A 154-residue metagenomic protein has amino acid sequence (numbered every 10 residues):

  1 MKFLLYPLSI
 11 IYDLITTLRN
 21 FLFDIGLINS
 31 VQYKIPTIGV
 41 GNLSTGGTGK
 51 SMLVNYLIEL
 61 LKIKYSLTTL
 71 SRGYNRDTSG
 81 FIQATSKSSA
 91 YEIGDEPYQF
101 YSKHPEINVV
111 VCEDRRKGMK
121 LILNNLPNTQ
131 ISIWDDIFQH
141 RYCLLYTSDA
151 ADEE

Functional and structural regions predicted by a protein language model:
M1-K34: A transmembrane-helix-recognition feature enriched in membrane-embedded lipid enzymes and envelope glyco-/phospholipid
L4, L8, T45, K62-L144: ATP-dependent carboxylate-amine ligase catalytic core
I11, S51, F100: A residue-level signal for conserved active-site and pocket-lining positions in enzyme catalytic cores
I25-N75, G80-F81: Walker A (P-loop) phosphate-binding motif
T37-G39, I131-I133, S148: Structural motif
S51, F138-Q139, D152: Short, glycine/acidic-enriched loop or turn micro-motifs at the edges of active sites
Y146-E154: Single conserved hydrophobic/aromatic residue that forms the stacking wall/gate of nucleotide- or nucleobase-binding
